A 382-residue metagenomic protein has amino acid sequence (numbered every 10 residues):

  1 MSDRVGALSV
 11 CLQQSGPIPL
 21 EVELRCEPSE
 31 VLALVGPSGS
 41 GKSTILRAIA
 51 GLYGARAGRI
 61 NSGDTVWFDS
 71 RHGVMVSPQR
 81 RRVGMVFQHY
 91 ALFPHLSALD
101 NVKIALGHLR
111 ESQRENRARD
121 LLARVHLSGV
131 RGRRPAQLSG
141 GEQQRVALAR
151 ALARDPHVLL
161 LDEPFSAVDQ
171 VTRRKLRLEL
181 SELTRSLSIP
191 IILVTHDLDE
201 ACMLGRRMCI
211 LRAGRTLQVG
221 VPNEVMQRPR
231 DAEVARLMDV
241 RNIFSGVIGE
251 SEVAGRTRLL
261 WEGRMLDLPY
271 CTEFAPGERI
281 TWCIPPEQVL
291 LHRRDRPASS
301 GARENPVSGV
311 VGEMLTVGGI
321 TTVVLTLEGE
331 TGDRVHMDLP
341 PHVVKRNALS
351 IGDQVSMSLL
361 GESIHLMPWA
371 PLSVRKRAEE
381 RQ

Functional and structural regions predicted by a protein language model:
M1-D3, C11-L12, H72, V234: Pre-NBD coupling/linker segments of ABC/ABC-like ATPases
D3, S9-V31, V35-P37, S43 (+4 more regions): Non-catalytic connector elements of ABC transporters
S38, H89, D197: Two-component His->Asp phosphorelay active-site signatures
G58-S70: Conserved ABC transporter NBD signature motif
D69-S77, G107-E111: ABC transporter nucleotide-binding domains
G73-V76, R80-M85, H89: ABC ATPase nucleotide-binding domain
R82-G84, L92-R236: ABC ATPase nucleotide-binding domains
G246: Short beta-strand-centered aromatic/proline hotspots
